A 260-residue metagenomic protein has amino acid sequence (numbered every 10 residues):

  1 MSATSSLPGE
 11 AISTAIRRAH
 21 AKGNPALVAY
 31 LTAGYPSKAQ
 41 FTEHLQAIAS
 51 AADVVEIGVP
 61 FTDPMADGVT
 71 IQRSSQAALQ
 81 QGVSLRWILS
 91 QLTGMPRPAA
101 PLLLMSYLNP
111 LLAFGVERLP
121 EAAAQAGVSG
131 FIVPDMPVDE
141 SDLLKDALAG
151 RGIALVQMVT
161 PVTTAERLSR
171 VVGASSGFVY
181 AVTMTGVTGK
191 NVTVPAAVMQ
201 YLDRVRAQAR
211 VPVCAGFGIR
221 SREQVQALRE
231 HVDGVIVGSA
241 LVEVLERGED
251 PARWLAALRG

Functional and structural regions predicted by a protein language model:
M1-V28, Q91-T93: N-terminal amphipathic alpha-helix/helix-capping segment at the start of soluble metabolic enzymes
L27-L31, V55-I57, L102-S106, F131-V133 (+4 more regions): Hydrophobic faces of well-ordered beta-strands that scaffold small-molecule active sites in alpha/beta enzyme cores
T32, S37, M105-A113, P137-V138 (+2 more regions): Glycine-rich beta-to-alpha transition loops that act as phosphate-gripper elements at the mouths of alpha/beta enzyme
K38-A49, T163-G173, A215, I219-V235: Catalytic cores of alpha/beta
V54-D63, A126-I132, M136-E140, Y180-G189 (+2 more regions): Glycine-rich phosphate-binding active-site loops on the catalytic face of alpha/beta enzymes
D67-S75, A240-G260: C-terminal helical cap(s) of enzyme catalytic domains, especially alpha/beta-barrels
I71, A77, Q81, M158 (+2 more regions): Glycine/Thr-rich beta-alpha phosphate-binding loop at enzyme active sites
Q80-V83, G127-E140, A154-T163, L168-S169 (+1 more regions): Catalytic beta/alpha-barrel core
